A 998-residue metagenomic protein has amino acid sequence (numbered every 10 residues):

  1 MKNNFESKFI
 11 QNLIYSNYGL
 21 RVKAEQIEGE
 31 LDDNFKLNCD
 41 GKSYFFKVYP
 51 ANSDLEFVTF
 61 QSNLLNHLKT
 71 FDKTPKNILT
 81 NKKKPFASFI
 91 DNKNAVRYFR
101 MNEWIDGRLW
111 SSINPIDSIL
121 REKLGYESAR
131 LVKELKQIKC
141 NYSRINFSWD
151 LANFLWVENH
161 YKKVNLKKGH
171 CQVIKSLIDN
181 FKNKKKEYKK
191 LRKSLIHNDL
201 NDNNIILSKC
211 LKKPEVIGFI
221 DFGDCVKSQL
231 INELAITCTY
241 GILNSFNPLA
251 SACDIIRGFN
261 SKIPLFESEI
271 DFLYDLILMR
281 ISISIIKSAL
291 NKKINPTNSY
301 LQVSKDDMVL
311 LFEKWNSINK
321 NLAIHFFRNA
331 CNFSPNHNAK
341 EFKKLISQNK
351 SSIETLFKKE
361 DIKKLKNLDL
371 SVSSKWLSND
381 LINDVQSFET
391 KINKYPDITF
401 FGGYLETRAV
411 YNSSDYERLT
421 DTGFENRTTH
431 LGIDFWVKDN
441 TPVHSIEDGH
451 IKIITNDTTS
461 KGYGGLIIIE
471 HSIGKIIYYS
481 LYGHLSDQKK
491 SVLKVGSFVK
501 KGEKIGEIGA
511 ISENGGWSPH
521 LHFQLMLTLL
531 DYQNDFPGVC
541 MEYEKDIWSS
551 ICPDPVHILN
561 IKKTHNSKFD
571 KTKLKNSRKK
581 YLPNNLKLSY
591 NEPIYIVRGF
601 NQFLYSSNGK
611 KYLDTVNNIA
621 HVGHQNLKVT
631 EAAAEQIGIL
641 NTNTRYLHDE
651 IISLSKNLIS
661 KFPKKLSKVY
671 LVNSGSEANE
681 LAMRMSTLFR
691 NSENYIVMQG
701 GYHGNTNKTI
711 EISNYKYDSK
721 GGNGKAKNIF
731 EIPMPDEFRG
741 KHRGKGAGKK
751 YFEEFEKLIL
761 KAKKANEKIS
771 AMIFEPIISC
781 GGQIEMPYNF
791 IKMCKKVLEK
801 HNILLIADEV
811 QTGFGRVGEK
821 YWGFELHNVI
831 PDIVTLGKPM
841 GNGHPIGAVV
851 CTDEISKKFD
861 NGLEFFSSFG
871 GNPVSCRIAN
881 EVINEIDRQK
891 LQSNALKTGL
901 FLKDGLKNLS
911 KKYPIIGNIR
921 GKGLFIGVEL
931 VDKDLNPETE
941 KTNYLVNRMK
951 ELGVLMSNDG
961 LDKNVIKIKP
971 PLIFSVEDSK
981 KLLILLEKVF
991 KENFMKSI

Functional and structural regions predicted by a protein language model:
E30-G41, F45-F46, N77, K182-N232: Active-site acidic catalytic loop and adjacent metal/ATP-binding pocket of ATP-dependent phosphoryl transfer enzymes
K42-K139: ATP-binding pocket architecture of kinase catalytic cores
N114-G169, L191-K193, E693-E711, Y715-G722: A cross-family kinase active-site recognition segment
L230-P264, L278-N295: Active-site activation/catalytic loop segments of kinase-like enzymes and analogous catalytic loops in related
S284-N338, E940: ATP/Mg2+ or Mg2+-diphosphate-binding catalytic cores that bind nucleotide phosphates or diphosphates via glycine-rich
S347-K375, K494-E503, E507-E513, P519-K568: Acidic, glycine-rich catalytic/binding loops that coordinate metals and/or anionic ligands
S445-K489: Zn2+-dependent peptidoglycan hydrolase active-site motif and core
F569-I998: Conserved N-terminal phosphate-binding loop of PLP-dependent enzymes in the Aspartate aminotransferase
